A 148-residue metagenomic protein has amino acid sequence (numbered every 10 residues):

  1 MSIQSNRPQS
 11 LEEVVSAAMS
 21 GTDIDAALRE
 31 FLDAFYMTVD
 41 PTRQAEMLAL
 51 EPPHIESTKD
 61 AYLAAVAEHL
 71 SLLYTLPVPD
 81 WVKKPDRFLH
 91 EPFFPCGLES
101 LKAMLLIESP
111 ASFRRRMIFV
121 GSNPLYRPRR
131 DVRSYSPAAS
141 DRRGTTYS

Functional and structural regions predicted by a protein language model:
M1-S5, T145-S148: Small, basic N-terminal interaction modules of short regulatory proteins
S2-V82, F93: Charged, helix-prone or intrinsically disordered regulatory segments positioned adjacent to compact structured domains
V78-S148: Charge-dense, extended regions
